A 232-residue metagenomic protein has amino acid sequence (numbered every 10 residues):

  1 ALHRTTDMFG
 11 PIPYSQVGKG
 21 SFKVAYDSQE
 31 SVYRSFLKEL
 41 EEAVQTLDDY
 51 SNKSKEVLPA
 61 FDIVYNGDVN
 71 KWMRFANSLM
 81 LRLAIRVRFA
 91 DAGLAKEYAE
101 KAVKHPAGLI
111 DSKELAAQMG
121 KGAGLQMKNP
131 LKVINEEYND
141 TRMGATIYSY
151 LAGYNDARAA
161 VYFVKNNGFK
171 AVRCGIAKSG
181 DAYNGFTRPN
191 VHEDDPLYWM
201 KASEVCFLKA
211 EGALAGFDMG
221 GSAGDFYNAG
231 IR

Functional and structural regions predicted by a protein language model:
A1-R232: Structured, solvent-exposed acidic/aromatic patches
